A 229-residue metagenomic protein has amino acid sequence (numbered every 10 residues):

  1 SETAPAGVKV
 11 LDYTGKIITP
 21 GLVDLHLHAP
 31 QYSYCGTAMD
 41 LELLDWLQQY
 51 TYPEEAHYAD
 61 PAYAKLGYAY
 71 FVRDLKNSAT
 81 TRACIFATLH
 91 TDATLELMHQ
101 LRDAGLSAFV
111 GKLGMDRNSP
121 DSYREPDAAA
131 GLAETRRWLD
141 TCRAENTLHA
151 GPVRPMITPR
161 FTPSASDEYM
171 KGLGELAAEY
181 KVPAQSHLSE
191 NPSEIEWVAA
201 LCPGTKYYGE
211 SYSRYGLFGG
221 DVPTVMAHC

Functional and structural regions predicted by a protein language model:
S1-T19: Histidine-rich, glycine-flanked metal-binding segment
G7-V8, T81, T224: Conserved acidic residues
D12, D24, C84-F86: Short N-terminal targeting/anchoring amphipathic segment
G15-I17, A69, A177: Short hydrophobic "helix-edge" motifs at membrane interfaces and signal-peptide entry regions
P20-Y32, P183-P192: Histidine-centered catalytic micro-motifs
A29-G36, E168, I195: Short, function-defining helix-loop hinge/capping sites that tune catalysis or transport
C35-L106, G131-H149: Alpha-helical scaffold segments that flank or form the walls of functional sites
D92-C229: Metal-coordinating catalytic core of metallo-dependent amide/deamination hydrolases
